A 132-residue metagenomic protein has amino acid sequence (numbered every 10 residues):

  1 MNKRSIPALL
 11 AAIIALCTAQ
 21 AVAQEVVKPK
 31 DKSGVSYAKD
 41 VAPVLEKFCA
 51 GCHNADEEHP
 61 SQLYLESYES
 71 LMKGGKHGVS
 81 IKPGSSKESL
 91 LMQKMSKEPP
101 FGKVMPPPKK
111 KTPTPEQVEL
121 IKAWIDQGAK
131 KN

Functional and structural regions predicted by a protein language model:
M1-S5: Positively charged n-region of N-terminal signal peptides that target proteins for export
I6-P7, A23: Intrinsically disordered, low-complexity segments enriched in glycine/proline and serine/threonine
P7-A8, I121: Short amphipathic alpha-helical "recognition" segments used for binding
A8-C17: Bacterial N-terminal signal peptides
Q20-N132: Aromatic- and Gly/Pro-enriched helix-to-coil junctions and flexible linker segments
